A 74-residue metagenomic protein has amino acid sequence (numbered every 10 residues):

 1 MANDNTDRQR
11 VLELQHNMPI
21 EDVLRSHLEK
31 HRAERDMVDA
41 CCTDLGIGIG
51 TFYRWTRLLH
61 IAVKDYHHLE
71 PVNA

Functional and structural regions predicted by a protein language model:
M1-N17: Basic, low-complexity segments
Q15-R35: Short, amphipathic alpha-helical "recognition" segments used to contact nucleic acids or chromatin
M37-L45: Short alpha-helical "recognition helix" segments of helix-turn-helix
G48-T51: Short coil turns linking two alpha-helices in DNA-binding domains
R57-L58: Residue-level detection of the helix-turn-helix DNA-binding "recognition helix"
A62-A74: Short Lys/Arg-enriched helix C-cap and helix-to-coil transition segments that create basic nucleic-acid-contact patches
